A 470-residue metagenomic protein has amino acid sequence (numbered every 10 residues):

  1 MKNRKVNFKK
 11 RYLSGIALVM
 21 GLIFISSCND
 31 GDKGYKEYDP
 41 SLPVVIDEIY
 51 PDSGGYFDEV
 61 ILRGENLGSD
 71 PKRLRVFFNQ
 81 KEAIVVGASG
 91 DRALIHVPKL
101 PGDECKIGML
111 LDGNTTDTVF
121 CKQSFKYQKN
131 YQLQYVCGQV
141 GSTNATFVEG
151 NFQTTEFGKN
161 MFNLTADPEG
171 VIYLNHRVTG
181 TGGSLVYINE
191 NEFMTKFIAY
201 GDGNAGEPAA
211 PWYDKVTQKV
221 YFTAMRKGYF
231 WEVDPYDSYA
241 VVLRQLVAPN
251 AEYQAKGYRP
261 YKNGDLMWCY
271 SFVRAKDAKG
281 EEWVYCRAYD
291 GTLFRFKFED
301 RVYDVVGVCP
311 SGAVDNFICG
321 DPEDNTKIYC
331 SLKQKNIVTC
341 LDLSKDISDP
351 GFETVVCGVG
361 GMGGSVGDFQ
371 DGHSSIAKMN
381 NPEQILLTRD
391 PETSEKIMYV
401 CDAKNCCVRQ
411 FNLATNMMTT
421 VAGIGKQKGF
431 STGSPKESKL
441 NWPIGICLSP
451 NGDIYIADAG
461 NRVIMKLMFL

Functional and structural regions predicted by a protein language model:
M1-S27: Sec-dependent bacterial lipoprotein signal peptides
C28-Y135, Y173, V186: Ser/Thr/Pro-rich low-complexity tracts
L62, K129-N160, N191-A209, Y236-W268 (+3 more regions): Gly/Pro-rich loop segments of beta-rich domains
N163-L164, A209-P211, Y270-R274, N316-G320 (+2 more regions): Hydrophobic core register within WD40 beta-propeller blades
A166-E169, Y213-T217, A275-G280, D321-N325 (+2 more regions): Residue-level detector of Asp-centered blade-edge/turn motifs that repeat once per structural unit in beta-propeller
V171-L174, K219-T223, E281-R287, K327-C330 (+2 more regions): Conserved beta-propeller blade signature
H176-T179, T223-K227, P235, D277 (+6 more regions): Short loop/turn segments immediately following the C-termini of beta-strands
N441-L470: Blade-level signature of beta-propeller repeat domains, shared across WD40, Kelch, NHL, RCC1 and BNR/Asp-box propellers
